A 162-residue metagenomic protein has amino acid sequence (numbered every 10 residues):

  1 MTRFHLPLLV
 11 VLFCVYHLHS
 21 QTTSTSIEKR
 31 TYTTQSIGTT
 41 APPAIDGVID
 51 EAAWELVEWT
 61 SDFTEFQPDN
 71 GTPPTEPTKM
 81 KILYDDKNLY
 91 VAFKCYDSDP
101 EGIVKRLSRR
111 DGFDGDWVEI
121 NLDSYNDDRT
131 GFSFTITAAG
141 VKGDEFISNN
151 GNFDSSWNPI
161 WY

Functional and structural regions predicted by a protein language model:
M1-S26: Bacterial Sec-dependent N-terminal signal peptides
Q21-Y162: Structural preference for beta-rich elements and adjacent junctions enriched in aromatics
